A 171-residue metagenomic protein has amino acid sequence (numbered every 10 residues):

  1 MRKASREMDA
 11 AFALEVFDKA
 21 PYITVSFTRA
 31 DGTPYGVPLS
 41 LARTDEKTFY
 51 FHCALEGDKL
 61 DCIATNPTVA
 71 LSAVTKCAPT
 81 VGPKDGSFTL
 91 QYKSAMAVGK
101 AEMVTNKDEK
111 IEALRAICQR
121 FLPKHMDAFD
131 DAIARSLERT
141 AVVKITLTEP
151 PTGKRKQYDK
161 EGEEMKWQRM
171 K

Functional and structural regions predicted by a protein language model:
M1-T24: Short, basic/aromatic recognition patches
R2-S5, K76-K171: Charged, gly/pro-rich active-site loop segments
A20-L55, L71: Short beta-strand segments
Y22, G36-P38, T68, Y92 (+2 more regions): Broad gene-expression machinery/nucleic-acid interaction feature
T28-A30, A54-E56, V74-K76, K100 (+1 more regions): Histidine- and/or cysteine-centered catalytic micro-motif in compact active-site loops
E46-K47, P67, T148: Beta-strand-connecting loop/turn residues
E56-L60, A70, A78-P79: Histidine-centered metal-chelating micro-motifs
I63-T65: Short nucleic-acid-contacting surface segments enriched for D/E, G, S/T with interspersed K/R
